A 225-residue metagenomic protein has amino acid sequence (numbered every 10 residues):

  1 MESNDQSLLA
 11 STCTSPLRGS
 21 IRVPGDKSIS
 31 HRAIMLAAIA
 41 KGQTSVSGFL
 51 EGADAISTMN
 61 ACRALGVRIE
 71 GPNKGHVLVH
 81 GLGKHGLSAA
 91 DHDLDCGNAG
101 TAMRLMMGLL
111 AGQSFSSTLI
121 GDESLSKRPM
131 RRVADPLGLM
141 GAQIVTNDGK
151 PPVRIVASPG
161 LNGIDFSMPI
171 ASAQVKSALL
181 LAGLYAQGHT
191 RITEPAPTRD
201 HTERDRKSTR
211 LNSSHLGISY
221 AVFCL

Functional and structural regions predicted by a protein language model:
M1-R210: Structural preference for solvent-exposed beta-strand-turn elements and adjacent flexible terminal/loop segments within
K207, L211-L225: Single conserved hydrophobic/aromatic residue that forms the stacking wall/gate of nucleotide- or nucleobase-binding
